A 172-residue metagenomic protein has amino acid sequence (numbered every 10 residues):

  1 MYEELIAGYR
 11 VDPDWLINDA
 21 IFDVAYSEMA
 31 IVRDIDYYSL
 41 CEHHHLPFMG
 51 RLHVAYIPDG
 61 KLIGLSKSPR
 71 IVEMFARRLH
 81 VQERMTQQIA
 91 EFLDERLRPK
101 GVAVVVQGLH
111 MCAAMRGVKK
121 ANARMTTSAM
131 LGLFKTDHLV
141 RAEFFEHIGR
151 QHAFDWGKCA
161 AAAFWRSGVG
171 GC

Functional and structural regions predicted by a protein language model:
M1-R166, G170-C172: A domain-level signal for the structural core that forms small-molecule/cofactor-binding pockets and catalytic centers
